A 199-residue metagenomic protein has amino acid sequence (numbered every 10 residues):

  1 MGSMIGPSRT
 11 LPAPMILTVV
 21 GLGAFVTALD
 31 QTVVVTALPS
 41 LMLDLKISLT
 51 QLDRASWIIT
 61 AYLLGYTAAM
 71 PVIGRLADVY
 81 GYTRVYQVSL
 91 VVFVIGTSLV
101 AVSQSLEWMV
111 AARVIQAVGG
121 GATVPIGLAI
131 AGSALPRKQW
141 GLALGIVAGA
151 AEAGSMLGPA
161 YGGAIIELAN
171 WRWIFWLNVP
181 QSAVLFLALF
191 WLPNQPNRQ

Functional and structural regions predicted by a protein language model:
M1-L29, L43: Cytosolic juxtamembrane N-terminal segment immediately preceding the first transmembrane helix of multi-pass
I5-L11, L17, T36, P71 (+1 more regions): Transmembrane helical cores of multi-pass ion-transport proteins
P7-L11, I47-T50, R54, R84 (+3 more regions): Juxtamembrane loop-transmembrane helix junctions in multi-pass integral membrane proteins, especially the extracellular
P14-L17, G21, V33, A37 (+2 more regions): The feature captures the transmembrane alpha-helix scaffold of multi-pass secondary transporters
V26-A37, G65, Y82, I174: Short helix-kink/termination motifs in transmembrane helices of multi-pass secondary transporters
T32, L63-P71, G121, S155-M156: Residue-level signature of mid-helix packing/kink "hotspots" within the transmembrane helices of 12-pass Major
A37-A68, W108: Extracellular/periplasmic helix-loop-helix junction of adjacent transmembrane segments in MFS-like secondary
G74-Q199: Helix-loop-helix hairpins in multi-pass membrane proteins, especially solute transporters
